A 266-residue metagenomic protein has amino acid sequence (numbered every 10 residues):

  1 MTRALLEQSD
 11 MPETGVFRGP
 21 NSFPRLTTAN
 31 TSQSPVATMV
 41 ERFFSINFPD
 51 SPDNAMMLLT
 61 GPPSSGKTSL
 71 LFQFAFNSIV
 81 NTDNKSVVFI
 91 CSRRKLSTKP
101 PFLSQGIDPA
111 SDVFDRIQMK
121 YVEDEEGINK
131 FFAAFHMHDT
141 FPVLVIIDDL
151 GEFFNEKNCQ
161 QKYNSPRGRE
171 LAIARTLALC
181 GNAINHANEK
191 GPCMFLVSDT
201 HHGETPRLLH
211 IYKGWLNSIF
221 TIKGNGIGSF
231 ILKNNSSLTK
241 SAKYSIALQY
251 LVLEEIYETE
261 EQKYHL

Functional and structural regions predicted by a protein language model:
M1-L266: N-terminal regions of ATP-driven nucleic-acid and macromolecular assemblies, encompassing P-loop NTP-binding domains
